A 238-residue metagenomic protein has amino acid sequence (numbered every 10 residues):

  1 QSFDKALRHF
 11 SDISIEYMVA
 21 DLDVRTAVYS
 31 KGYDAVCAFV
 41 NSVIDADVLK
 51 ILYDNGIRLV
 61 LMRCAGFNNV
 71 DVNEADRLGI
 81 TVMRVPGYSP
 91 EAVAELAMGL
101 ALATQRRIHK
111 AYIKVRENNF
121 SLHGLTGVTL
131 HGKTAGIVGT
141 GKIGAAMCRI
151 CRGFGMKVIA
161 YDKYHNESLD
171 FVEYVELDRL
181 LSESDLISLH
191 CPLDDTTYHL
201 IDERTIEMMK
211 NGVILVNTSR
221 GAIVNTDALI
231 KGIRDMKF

Functional and structural regions predicted by a protein language model:
Q1-T81, D202: An N-terminal-biased, well-structured beta-alpha scaffold segment characteristic of Rossmann-like dinucleotide-binding
E16, I159, A222: Conserved beta-strand positions in the Rossmann-like core of class I SAM-dependent methyltransferases
A38, A135-I137: Hydrophobic Val/Ile/Leu positions in short beta-strands of Rossmann-like dinucleotide-binding domains
Y53, C148, R152, I233: Gly/Ala-rich phosphate-binding loop of Rossmann-like dinucleotide-binding domains, activating on the conserved
D54-L59, L78-I80, M156, N211-V213 (+1 more regions): A short helix->loop->beta-strand "cap" motif at the edges of active sites that frequently abuts
L78-T134, A146-R149, G153, Y161: Phosphate-binding beta-alpha-beta segment of Rossmann-like dinucleotide-binding domains, i.e., the NAD(P)
T140-G141: Glycine-rich Rossmann-fold phosphate-binding loop(s) that bind the pyrophosphate of adenine dinucleotide cofactors
K163-F238: Rossmann-like adenosine-cofactor binding region
